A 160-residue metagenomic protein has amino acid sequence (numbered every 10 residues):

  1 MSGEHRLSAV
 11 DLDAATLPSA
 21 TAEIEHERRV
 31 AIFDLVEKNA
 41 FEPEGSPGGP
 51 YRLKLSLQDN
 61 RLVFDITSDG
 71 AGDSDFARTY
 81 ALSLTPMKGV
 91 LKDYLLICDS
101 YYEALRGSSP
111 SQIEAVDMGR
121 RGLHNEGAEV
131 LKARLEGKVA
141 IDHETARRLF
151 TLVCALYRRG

Functional and structural regions predicted by a protein language model:
M1-R52: Charge-rich, low-complexity N-terminal segments
G3-T16, M87-P110, E114-R121, V130: Long, charge-dense
E25-V30, A71, C98-Y102, L149 (+1 more regions): Generic alpha-helical propensity signal that fires on short helical segments and nearby coil/disordered stretches
R29-E42, R61-T67, L123-R134, K138-A146: A broadly tuned "polar low-complexity/structure-edge" signature
A40, P47-Y51, G72, T79 (+6 more regions): Sparse, context-dependent recognition of short Cys/His-centered cofactor- or disulfide-binding micro-motifs
G45-D99: A surface-exposed, charged beta-strand/loop segment in the N-terminal or early-internal portion of soluble proteins
L105-G160: C-terminal charged interaction modules
